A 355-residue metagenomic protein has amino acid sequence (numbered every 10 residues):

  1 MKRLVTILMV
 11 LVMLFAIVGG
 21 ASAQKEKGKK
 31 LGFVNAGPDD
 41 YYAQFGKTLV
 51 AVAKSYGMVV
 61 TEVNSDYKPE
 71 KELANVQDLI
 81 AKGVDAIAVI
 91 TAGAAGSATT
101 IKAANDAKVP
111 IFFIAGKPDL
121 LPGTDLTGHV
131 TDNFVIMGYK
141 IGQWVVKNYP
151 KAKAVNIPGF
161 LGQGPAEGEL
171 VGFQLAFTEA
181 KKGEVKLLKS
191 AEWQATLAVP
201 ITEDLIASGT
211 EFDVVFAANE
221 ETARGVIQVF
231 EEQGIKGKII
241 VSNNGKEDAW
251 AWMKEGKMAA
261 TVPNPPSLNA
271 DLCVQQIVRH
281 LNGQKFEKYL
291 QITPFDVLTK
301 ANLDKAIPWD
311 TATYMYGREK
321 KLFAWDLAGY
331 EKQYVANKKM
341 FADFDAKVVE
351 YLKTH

Functional and structural regions predicted by a protein language model:
M1-M9: Gram-positive cell-envelope targeting signals
R3-L4, S22-H355: A residue-level marker of the well-folded mature domains of exported/periplasmic proteins
L8-A16: Bacterial N-terminal signal peptides
M13, G20-A23: Hydrophobic membrane-targeting segments
